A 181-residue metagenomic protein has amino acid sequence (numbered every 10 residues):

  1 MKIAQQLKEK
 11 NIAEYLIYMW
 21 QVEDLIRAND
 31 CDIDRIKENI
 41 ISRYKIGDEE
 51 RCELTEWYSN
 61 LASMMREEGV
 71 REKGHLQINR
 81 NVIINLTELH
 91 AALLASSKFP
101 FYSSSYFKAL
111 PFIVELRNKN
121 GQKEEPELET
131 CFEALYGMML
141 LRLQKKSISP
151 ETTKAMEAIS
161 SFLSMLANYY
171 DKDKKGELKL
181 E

Functional and structural regions predicted by a protein language model:
I3, E53, A62-R66, N81 (+4 more regions): A structural motif
I3-K73: N-terminal interaction modules that seed assembly of large macromolecular complexes
K8-N11, E50, L54, H75 (+3 more regions): Residue-level recognition of alpha-helical structural elements
Q21, A28, E53-E56, N60 (+6 more regions): Charged, amphipathic alpha-helical oligomerization/scaffolding segments
L25-A28, I46, N60-R71, E88-F99 (+3 more regions): Amphipathic alpha-helical interaction surfaces
E38-N39, R80, F107, T153: Short, charged, amphipathic alpha-helical segments
L76-M138: A charged, amphipathic interaction segment
V114-E181: Glycine-rich, aromatic-bearing surface loops/beta-hairpins
